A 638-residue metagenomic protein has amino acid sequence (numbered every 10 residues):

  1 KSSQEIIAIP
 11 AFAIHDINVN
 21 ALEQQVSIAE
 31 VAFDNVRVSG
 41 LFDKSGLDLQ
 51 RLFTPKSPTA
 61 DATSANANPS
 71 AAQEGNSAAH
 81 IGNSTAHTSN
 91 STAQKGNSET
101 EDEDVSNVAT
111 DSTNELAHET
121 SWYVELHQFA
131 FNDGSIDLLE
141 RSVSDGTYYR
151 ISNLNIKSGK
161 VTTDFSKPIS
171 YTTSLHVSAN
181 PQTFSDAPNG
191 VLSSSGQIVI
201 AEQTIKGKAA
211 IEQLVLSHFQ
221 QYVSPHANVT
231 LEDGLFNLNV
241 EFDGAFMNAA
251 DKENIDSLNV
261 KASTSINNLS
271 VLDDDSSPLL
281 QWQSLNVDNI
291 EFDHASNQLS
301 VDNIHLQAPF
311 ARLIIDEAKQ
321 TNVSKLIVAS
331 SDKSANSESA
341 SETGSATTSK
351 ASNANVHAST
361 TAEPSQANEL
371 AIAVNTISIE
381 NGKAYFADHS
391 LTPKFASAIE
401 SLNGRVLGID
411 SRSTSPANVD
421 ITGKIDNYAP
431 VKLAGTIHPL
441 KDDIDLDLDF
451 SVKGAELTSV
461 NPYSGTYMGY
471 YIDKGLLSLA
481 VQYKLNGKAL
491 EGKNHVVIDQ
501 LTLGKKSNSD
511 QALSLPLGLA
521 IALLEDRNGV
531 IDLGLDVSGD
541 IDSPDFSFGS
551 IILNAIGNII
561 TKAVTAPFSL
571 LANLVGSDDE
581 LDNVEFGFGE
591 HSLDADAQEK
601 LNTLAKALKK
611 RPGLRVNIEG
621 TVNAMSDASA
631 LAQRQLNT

Functional and structural regions predicted by a protein language model:
K1, D16, N68, A72 (+5 more regions): Elongated, acidic membrane-bridging lipid-handling scaffolds and related periplasm/extracellular "bridge/tunnel" systems
S2-D16, S27-I28, V143-G159, Q182-S194 (+10 more regions): Amphipathic hydrophobic-ligand
S2-S45, E115-G134, G207, L235-N237 (+3 more regions): Flexible beta-edge/linker motif
A13, E30-G46, N268-S270, L279 (+12 more regions): Outer-membrane beta-barrel translocator/pore domains, especially the C-terminal barrels of Gram-negative outer-membrane
V19-Q24, N83, W122, Q197 (+8 more regions): Extended terminal
N35-R37, A179-P181, Q213, I266-N268 (+7 more regions): Transmembrane beta-strands of outer-membrane beta-barrel pores
K44-P69, A318-S337, N623-T638: Internal, charge-rich low-complexity segments
S70-A72, S77-Q94, S98: Long, intrinsically disordered low-complexity tandem-repeat segments
